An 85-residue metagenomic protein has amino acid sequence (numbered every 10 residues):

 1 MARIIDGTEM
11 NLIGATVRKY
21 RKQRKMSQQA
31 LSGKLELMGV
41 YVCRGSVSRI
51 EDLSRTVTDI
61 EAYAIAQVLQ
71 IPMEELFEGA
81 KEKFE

Functional and structural regions predicted by a protein language model:
M1-R24: A short, Lys/Arg-rich alpha-helix, primarily the initiator
A2-G7, Q67, E74-E85: Short, charged recognition helix plus adjacent turn of helix-turn-helix-like nucleic-acid-binding domains
A15, K19, G33, R49 (+1 more regions): DNA-binding alpha-helical recognition surfaces that contact promoter or target DNA
T16, S27, T58-E61, P72: Residues that mark the N-terminal boundary/hinge immediately upstream of a DNA-recognition element
K22, E36-L37, D52, K81: Residue-level detection of the helix-turn-helix DNA-binding "recognition helix"
K22, G33, Q67: Alpha-helical residues within the helix-turn-helix
K25-R49: Short alpha-helical DNA-recognition segment
G45, D52-A64, K83: Short, basic-rich loop-to-helix N-cap that marks the start of a DNA-contacting helix
